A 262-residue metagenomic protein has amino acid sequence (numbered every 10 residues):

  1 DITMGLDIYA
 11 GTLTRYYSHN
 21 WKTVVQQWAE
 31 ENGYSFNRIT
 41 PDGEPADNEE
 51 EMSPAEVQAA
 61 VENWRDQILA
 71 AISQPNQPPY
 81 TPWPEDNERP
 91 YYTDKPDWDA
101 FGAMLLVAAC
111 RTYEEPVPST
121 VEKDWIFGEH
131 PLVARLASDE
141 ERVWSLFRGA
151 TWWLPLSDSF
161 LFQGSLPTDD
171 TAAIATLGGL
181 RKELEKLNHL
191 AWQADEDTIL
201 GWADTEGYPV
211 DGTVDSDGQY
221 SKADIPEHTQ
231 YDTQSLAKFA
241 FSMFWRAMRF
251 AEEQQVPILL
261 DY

Functional and structural regions predicted by a protein language model:
I2-R246, F250, Y262: Acidic (Asp/Glu-rich) sequence patches and key acidic residues that form negatively charged surfaces used
E252-P257: Short helix-adjacent coil turns
